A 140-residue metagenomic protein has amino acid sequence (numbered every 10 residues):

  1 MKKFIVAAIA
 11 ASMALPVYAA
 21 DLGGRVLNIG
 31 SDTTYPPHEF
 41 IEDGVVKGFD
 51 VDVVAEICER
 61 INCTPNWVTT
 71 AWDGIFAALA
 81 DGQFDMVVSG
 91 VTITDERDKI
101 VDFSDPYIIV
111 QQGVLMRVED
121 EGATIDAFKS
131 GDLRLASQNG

Functional and structural regions predicted by a protein language model:
M1-A19: Gram-negative bacterial Sec-dependent N-terminal signal peptides
V17-V45, E121-G122, D126-R134: Immediate post-signal peptide segment of exported/extracytoplasmic ligand-binding proteins
D32, R117, Q138: Residue-level recognition of the GNAT/N-acetyltransferase active site
F40-N62: Short, polar/charged alpha-helical segment
V46-V51, V68-W72, E121, A136-G140: Solvent-exposed, acidic/flexible segments
A55, E59, T64-K129: Acidic, polar ligand-binding/catalytic clefts
V87, R134-L135: Short, well-ordered beta-strand core segments
